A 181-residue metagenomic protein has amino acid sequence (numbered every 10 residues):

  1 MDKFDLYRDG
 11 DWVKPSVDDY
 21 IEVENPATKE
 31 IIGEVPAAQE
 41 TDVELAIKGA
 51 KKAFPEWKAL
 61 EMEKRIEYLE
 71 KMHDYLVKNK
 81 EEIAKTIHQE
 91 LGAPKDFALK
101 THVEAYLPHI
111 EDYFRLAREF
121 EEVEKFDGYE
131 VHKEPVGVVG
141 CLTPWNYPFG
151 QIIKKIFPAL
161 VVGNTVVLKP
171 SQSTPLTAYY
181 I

Functional and structural regions predicted by a protein language model:
M1-D127: N-terminal Rossmann-like NAD(P)+-binding subdomain of aldehyde/semialdehyde dehydrogenases
V77, E122-I181: Rossmann-like NAD(P) dinucleotide-binding subdomain of oxidoreductase/dehydrogenase enzymes
